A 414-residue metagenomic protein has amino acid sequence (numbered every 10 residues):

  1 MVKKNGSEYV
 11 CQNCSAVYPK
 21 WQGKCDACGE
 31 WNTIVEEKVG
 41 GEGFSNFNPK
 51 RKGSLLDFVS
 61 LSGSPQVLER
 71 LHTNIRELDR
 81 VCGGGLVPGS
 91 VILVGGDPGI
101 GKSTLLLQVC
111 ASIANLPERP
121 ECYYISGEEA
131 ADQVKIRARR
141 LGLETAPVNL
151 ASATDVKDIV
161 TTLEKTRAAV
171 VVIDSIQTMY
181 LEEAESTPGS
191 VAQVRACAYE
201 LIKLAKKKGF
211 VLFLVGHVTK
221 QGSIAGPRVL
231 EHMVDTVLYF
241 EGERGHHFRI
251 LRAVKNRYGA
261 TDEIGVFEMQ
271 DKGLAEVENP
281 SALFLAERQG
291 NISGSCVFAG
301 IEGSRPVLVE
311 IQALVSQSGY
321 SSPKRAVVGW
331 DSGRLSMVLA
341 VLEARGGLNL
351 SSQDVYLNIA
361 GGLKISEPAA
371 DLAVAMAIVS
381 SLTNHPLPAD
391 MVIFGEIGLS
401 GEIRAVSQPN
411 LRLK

Functional and structural regions predicted by a protein language model:
V2-N13, V17-C82, V87-G95, G99-A111 (+5 more regions): Peripheral, non-AAA+ core regions of ATP-driven protein-machinery
C122-S126: Conserved RecA-like ASCE P-loop NTPase motor core of nucleic-acid helicases/translocases
G127-Q133: Conserved Walker A/P-loop ATP-binding site and its immediately adjacent core in helicase/helicase-like ATPase domains
